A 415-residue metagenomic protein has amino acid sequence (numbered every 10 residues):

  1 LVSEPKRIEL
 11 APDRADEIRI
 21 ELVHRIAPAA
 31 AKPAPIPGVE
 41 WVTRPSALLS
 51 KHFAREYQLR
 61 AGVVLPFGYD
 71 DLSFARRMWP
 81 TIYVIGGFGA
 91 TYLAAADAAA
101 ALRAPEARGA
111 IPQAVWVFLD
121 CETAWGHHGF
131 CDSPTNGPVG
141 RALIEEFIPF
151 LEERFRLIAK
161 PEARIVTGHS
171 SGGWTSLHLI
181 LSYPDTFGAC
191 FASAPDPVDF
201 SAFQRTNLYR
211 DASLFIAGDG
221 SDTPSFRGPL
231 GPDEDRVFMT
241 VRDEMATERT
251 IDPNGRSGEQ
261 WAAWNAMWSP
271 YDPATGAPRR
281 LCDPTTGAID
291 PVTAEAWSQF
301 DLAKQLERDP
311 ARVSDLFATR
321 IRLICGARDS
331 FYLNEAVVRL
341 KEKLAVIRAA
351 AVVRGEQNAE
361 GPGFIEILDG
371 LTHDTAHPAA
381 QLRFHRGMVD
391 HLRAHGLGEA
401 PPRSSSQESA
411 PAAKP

Functional and structural regions predicted by a protein language model:
L1-P415: Non-catalytic cap/lid and distal C-terminal segments of serine-dependent acyl enzymes
